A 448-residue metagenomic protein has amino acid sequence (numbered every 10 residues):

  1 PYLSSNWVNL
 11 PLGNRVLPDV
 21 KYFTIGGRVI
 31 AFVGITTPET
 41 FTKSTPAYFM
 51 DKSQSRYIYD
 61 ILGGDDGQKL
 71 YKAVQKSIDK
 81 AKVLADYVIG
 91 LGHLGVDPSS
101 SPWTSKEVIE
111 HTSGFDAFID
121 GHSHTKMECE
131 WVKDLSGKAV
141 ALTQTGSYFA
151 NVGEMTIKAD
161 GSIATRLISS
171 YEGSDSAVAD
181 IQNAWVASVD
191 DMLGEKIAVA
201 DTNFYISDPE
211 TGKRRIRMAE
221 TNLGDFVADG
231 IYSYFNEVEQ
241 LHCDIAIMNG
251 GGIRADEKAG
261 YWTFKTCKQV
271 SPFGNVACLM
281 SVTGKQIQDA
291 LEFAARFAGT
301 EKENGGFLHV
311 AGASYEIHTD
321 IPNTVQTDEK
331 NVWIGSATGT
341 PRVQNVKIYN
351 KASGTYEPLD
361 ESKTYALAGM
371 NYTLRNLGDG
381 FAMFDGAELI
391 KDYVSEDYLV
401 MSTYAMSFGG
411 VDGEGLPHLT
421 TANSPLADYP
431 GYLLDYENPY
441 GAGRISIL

Functional and structural regions predicted by a protein language model:
P1-S174, L223, V227-S233, A246: Acidic, metal/ion-coordinating pockets
T40, T45-L62, G146-L448: Catalytic centers of hydrolytic enzymes
